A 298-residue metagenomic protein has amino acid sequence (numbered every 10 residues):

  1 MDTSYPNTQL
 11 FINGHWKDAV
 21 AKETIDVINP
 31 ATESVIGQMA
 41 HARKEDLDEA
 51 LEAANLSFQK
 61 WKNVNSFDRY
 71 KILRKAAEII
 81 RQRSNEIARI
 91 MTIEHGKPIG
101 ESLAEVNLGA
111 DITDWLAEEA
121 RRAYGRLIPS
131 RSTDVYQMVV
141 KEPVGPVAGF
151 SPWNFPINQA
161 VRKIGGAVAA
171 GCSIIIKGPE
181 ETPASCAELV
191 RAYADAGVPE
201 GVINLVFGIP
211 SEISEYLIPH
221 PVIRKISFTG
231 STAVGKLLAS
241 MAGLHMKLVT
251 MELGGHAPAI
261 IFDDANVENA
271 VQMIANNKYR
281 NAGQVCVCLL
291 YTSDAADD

Functional and structural regions predicted by a protein language model:
M1-Q38, K71, K75, G125-F150: Terminal low-complexity tails and localization/encapsulation signals of metabolic enzymes
E33, R69, M91, G171 (+4 more regions): Residue-level signal for inorganic ion chemistry
I36-A123, D134: Glycine-rich loop-to-alpha-helix module at the N-terminal edge of alpha/beta enzyme cores
R126-G201, R224, M246: Conserved small-residue-rich beta-alpha loop and adjacent elements that most often cradle the phosphate/pyrophosphate
Y136-Q137, L205-I223: A structured beta-alpha segment of the ubiquitous adenosine-cofactor-binding alpha/beta core
I164-G165, S214, G235: Generic hydrophobic/aromatic pocket-lining and core-packing "Φ" positions
C172, K177-P179, F207, T229 (+1 more regions): Short beta->alpha connector loops at strand-helix junctions that form conserved, small/polar/Pro-enriched
K225, A233-A295: ALDH superfamily catalytic-core signature
